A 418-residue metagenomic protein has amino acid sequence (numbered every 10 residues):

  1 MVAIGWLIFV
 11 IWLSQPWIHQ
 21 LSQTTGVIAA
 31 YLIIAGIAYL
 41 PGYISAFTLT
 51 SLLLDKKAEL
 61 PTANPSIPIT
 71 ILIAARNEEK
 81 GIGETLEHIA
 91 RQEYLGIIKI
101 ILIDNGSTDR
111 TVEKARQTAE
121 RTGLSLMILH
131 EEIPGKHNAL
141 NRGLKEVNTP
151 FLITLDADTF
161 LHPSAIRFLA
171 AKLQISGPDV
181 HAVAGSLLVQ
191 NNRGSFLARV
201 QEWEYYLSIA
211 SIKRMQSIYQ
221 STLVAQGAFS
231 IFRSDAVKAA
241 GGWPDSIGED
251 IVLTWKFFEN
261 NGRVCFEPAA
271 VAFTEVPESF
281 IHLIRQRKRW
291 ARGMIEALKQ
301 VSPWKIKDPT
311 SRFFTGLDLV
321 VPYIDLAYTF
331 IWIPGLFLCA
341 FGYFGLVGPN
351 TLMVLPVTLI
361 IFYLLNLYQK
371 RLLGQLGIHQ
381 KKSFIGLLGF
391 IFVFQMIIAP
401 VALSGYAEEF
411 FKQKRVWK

Functional and structural regions predicted by a protein language model:
I11-G42, T48-L53, A63, V321-F411: Membrane-embedded multi-pass helical conduit in multi-pass membrane proteins, especially envelope-biosynthetic
L21-I33, G42-I97: N-terminal signal-anchor transmembrane helix
T50, T122-G123, E132, H137-A139 (+6 more regions): Long helical/loop segments within the catalytic core of UDP-sugar-dependent glycosyltransferases, especially the large
G83-E84, D109-T118, L140, S164: Acidic helix N-cap motif at the loop->helix transition within catalytic regions of sugar-transfer enzymes
I97-G106, L129: Short beta-strand/loop segment that forms part of the nucleotide-sugar
D104-V112, I133-P134: A conserved acidic beta->alpha catalytic loop
L152: Short aromatic/hydrophobic "clamp" motif used to bind/position activated sugar donors
D245, T254-A272: Catalytic donor-sugar/metal-binding loop of nucleotide-sugar-dependent glycosyltransferases
